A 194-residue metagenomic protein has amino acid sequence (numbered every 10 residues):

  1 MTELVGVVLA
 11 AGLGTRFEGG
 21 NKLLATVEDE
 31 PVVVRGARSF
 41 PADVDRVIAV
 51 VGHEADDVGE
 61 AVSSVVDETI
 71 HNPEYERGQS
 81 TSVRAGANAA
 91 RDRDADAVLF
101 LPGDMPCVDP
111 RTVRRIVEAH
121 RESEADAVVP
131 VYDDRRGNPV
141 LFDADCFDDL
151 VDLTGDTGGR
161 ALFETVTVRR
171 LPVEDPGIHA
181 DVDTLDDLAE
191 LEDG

Functional and structural regions predicted by a protein language model:
T2, T154-G194: Conserved alpha/beta core of the MobA/IspD/sugar-nucleotide pyrophosphorylase nucleotidyltransferase superfamily
E3-P102, C107-R136, T167-E174: Nucleotide and nucleotide-moiety/phosphate-recognizing core
T15, D56, E60, D148 (+2 more regions): Alpha-helical elements of the RecA-like P-loop NTPase motor core of helicases
D104-C107, C146-D148, G177-I178: Short histidine/acidic/glycine/proline-rich micro-motifs that form metal- and phosphate-coordinating active-site loops
V113, C146-L150, L188: A generic structural signal for short hydrophobic patches within well-formed alpha-helices
R135-N138, H179-D181: Glycine-rich phosphate-binding loop of ATP-grasp-fold ATP-dependent ligases
N138-E164: Short, glycine-/small-residue-rich phosphate/pyrophosphate-handling segment
